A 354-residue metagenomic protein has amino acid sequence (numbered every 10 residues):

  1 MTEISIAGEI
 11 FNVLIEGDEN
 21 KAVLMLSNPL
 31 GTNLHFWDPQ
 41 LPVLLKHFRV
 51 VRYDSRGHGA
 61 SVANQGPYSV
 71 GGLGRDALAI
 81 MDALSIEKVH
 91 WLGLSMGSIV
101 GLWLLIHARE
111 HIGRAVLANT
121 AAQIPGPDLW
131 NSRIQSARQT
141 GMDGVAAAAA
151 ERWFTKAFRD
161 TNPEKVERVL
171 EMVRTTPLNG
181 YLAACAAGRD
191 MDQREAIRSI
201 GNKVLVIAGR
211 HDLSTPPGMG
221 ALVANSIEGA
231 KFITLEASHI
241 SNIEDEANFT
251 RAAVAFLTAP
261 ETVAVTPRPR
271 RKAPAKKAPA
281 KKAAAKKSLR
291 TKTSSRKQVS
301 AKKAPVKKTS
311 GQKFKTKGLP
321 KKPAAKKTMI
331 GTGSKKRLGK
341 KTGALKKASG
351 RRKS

Functional and structural regions predicted by a protein language model:
A7-V62: Conserved HGGG/HGGXW glycine-rich cap/lid loop of the alpha/beta-hydrolase fold
G72-V89: Conserved acidic catalytic loop of the alpha/beta-hydrolase fold
I99-H107, H111-A146: Flexible "cap/lid" loop of the alpha/beta hydrolase fold
P125-D128, T140-R198: Conserved alpha/beta-hydrolase catalytic His-Asp/Glu region
I200, V206-A208: Short beta-strand/loop motif that positions the catalytic acidic residue of the alpha/beta-hydrolase fold
R210-T215: Acidic catalytic loop of the alpha/beta-hydrolase fold
A230-K276: Catalytic active-site module of serine/aspartate enzymes centered on a nucleophile-bearing elbow/loop
P269-G350: Low-complexity, polybasic segments enriched for Lys interleaved with small residues
